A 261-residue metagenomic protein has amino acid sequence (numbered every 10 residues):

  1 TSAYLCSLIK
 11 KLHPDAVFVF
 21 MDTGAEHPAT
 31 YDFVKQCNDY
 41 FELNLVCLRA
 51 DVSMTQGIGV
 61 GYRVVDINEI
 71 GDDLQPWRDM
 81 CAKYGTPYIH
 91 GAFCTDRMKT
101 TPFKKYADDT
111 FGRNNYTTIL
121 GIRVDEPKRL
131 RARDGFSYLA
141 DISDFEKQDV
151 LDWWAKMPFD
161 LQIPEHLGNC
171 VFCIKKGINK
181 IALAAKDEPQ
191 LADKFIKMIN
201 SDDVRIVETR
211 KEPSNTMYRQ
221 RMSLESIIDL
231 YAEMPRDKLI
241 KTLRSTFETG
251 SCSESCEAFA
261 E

Functional and structural regions predicted by a protein language model:
T1-E261: Nucleotide-activated chemistry modules centered on ATP-dependent adenylation/adenylyltransferase
